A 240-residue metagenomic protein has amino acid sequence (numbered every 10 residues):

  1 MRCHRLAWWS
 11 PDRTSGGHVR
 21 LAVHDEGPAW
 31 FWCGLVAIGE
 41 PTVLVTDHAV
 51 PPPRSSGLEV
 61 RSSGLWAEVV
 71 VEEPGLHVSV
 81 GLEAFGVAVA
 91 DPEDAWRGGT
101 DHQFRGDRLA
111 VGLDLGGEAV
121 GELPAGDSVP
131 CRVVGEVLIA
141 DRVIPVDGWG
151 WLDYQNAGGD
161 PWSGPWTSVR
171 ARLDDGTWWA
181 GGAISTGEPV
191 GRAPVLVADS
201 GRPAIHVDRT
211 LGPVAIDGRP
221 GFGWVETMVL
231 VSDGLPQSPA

Functional and structural regions predicted by a protein language model:
M1-A240: Structured soluble/peripheral alpha/beta segments that form catalytic or ligand/cofactor-binding pockets
